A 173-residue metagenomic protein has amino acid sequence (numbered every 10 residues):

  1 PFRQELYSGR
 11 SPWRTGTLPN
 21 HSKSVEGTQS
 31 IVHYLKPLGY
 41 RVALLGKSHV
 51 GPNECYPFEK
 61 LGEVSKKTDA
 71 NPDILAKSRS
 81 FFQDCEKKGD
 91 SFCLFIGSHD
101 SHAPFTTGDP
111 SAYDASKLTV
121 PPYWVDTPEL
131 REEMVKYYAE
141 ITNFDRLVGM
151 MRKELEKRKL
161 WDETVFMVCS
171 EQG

Functional and structural regions predicted by a protein language model:
P1-G173: Formylglycine-dependent sulfatase
